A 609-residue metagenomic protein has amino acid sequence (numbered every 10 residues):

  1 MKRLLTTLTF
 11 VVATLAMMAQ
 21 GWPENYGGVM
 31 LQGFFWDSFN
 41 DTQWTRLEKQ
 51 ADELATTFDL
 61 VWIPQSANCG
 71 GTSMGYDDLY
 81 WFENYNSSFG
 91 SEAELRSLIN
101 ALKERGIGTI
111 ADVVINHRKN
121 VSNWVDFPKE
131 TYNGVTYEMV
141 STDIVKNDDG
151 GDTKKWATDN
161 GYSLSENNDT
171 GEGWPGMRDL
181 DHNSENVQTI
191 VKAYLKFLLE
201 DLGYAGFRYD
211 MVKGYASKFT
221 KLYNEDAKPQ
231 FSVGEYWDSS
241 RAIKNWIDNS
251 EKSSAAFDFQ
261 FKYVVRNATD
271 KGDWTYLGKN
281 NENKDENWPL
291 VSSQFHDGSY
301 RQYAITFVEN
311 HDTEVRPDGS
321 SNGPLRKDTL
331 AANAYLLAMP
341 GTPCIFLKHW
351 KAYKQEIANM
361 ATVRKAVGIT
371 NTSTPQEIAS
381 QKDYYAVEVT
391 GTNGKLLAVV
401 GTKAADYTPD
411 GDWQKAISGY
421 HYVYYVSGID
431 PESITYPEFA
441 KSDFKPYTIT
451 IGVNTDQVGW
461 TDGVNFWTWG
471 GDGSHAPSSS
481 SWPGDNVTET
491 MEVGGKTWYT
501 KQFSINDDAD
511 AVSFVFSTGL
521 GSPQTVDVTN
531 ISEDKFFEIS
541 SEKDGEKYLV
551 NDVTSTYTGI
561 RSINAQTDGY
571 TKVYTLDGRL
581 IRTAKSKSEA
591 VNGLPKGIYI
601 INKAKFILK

Functional and structural regions predicted by a protein language model:
K2-F10: Sec-dependent signal peptide recognition, specifically the positively charged N-region followed immediately by
F10-M18: Hydrophobic h-region of N-terminal signal peptides that target proteins for export in Gram-negative bacteria
L15, T558-K609: C-terminal outer-membrane/trafficking sorting elements
Q20-W174, L180, K213-G234: Acidic/aromatic-lined carbohydrate-recognition and catalytic surfaces of CAZymes acting on diverse glycans
G21-W36, R46-A55, Q65-L79, I99-I107 (+2 more regions): Active-site-proximal helices and loops of the catalytic beta/alpha 8
T402-Y447, D472-S474, D485-G494, G521-Y557 (+1 more regions): C-terminal beta-sandwich/jelly-roll accessory domains of carbohydrate-active enzymes
G411, Y425-V426, W498-N506, E589-N592: Exposed aromatic-hydrophobic patches
Q457-D507, G519-V528: Aromatic-rich carbohydrate-binding modules that target alpha-glucans
